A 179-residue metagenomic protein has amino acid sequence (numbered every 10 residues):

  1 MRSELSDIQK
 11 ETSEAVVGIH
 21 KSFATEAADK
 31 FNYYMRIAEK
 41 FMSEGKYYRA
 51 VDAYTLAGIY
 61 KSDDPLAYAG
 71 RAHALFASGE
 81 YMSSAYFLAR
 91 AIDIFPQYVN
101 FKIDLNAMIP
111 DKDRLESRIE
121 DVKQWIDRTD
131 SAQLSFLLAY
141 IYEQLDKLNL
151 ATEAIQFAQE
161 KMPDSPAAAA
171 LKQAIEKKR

Functional and structural regions predicted by a protein language model:
R2-Y60, D121, D127, L134-I141: Alpha-helical segment of the N-proximal tetratricopeptide repeat
K30, D64, Y98, S131 (+2 more regions): Residue-level recognition of tetratricopeptide repeat
F31-M35, E39-S43, Y47-Y48, T55 (+1 more regions): Alpha-helical adaptor scaffolds
Y54-T55, L88, I155, K172: Inward-facing hydrophobic residues that define packing positions of alpha-helical scaffold repeats
A67, A74, N100-F101, L134 (+1 more regions): TPR alpha-solenoid repeat register
